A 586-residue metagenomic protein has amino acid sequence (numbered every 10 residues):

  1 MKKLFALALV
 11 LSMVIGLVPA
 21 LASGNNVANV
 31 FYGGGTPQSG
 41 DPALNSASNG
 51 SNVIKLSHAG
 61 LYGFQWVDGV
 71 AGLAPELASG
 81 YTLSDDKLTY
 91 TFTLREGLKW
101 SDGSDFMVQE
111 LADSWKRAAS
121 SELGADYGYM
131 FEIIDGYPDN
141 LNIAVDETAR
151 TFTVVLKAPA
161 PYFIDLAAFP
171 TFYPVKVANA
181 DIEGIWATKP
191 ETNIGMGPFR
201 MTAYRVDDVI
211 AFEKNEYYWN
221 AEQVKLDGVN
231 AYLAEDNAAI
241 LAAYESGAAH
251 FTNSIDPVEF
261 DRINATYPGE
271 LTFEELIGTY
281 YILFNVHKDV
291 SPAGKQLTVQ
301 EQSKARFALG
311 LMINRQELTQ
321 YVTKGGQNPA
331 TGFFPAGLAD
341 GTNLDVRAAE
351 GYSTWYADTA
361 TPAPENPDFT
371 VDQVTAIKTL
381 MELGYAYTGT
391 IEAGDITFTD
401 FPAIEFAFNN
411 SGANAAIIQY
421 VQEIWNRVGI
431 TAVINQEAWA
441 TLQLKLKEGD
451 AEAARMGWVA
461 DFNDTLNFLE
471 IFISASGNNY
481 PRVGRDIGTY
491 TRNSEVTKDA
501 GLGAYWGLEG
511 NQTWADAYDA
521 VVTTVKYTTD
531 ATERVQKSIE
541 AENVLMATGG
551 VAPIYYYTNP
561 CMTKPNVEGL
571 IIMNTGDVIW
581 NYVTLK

Functional and structural regions predicted by a protein language model:
F31-D85, I194: N-terminal lobe/hinge region of extracytoplasmic solute-binding protein
S48, W66-D68, A168-G228, A238-A239 (+3 more regions): Gly/Pro-rich hinge or "lid" segments in bacterial periplasmic/extracellular proteins
S79-Y127, T153, A243, L297-E301 (+2 more regions): Aromatic- and charge-enriched surface segment that lines or borders ligand/interaction sites
T82, T91-T93, G128-N179: Surface-exposed binding/hinge segments that line and control ligand-binding clefts or catalytic entry sites
E213, E301-E423, E540: Append "and occasionally in soluble cytosolic enzymes with long acidic Gly/Pro-rich linkers
Y217-R262, T431: Ligand-site clamp/hinge motif
F307, T319, F369, T431-L442 (+1 more regions): Extracytoplasmic/peripheral linker and loop segments enriched in polar/acidic and small residues with frequent Thr/Pro
C561-K586: Long beta-strand-rich cores associated with HINT superfamily self-processing modules
